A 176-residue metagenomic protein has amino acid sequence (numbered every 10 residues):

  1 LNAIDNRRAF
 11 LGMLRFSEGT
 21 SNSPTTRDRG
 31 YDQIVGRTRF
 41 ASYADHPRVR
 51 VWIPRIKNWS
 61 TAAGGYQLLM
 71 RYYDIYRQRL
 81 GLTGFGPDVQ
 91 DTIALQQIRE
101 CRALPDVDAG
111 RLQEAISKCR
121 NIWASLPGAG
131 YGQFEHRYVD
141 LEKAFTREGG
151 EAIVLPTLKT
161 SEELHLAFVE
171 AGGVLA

Functional and structural regions predicted by a protein language model:
L1-T83, T92-A176: Cell-wall polysaccharide-cleaving catalytic domain and substrate-binding groove, primarily in peptidoglycan/chitin
